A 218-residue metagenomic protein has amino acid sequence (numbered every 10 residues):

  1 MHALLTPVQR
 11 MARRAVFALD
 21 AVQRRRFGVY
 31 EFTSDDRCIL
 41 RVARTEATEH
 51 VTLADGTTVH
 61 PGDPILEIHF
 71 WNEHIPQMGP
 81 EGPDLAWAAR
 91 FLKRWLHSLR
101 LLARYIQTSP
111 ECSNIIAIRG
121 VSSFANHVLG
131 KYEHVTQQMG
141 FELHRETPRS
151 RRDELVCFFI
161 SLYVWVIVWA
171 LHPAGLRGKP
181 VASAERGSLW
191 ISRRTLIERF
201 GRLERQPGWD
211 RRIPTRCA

Functional and structural regions predicted by a protein language model:
M1-R90, R94, Y105-A218: Non-catalytic substrate-recognition and accessory regions of acyl/acetyltransferase enzymes
